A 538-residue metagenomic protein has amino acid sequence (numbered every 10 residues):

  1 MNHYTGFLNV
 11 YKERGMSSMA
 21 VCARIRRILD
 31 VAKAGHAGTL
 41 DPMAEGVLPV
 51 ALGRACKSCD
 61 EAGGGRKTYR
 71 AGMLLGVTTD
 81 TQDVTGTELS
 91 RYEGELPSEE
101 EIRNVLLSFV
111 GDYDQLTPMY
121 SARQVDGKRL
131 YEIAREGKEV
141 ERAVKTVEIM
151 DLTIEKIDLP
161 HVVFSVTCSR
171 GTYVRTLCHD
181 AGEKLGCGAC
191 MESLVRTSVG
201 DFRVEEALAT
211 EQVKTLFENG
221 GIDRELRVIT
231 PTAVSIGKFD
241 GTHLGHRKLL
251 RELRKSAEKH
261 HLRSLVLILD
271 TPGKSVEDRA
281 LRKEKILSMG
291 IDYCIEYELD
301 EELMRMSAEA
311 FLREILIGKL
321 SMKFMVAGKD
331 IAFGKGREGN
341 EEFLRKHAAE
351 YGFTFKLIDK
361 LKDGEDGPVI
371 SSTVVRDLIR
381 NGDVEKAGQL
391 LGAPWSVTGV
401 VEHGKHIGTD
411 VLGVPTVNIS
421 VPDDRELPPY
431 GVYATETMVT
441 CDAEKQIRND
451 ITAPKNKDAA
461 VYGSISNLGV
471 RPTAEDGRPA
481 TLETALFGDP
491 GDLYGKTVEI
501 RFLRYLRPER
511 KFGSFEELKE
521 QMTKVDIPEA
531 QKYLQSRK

Functional and structural regions predicted by a protein language model:
M1-L226: Catalytic/RNA-binding core of pseudouridine synthases
G38, I229-A280: N-terminal catalytic cores of NTP/NDP-binding nucleotidyl/phosphoryl-transfer enzymes
V50, A71, G127, L177 (+6 more regions): Residue-level signal for inorganic ion chemistry
T68-L96, E101, K255, I268-D292 (+1 more regions): Contiguous, small/hydrophobic- and glycine-enriched helical/loop subdomains that border and often "cap" functional
T79-E93, M322-K329, F353-I358, P368-S371: Acidic/polar active-site rim loop that often engages polyanionic ligands
C190, D201-V204, K405-K538: Phosphate/ribose-recognition catalytic cores of enzymes acting on nucleotide-derived substrates
A209-L216, A348-N467: Glycine-rich, Lys/Arg-enriched anion-binding loops that position phosphate/diphosphate groups for phosphoryl
D270-Y351: N-terminal Rossmann-like or analogous alpha/beta NTP/dinucleotide-binding catalytic cores that position adenine
